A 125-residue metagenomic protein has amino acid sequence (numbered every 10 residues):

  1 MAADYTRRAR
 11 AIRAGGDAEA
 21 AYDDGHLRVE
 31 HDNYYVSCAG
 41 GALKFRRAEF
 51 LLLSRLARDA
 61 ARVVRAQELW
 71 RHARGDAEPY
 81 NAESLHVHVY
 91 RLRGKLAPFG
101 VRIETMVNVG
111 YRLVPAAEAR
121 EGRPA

Functional and structural regions predicted by a protein language model:
M1-D24, P124-A125: Basic, amphipathic DNA-recognition helix from helix-turn-helix-like DNA-binding domains
R10-G16, F50, G94, P115: Sequence-pattern detector for short linear motifs and compositional/periodic biases rather than a specific fold
A14-A21, R28-E30, S37, L56 (+2 more regions): A generic structural signal for short, solvent-exposed coil/turn residues that cap or connect secondary-structure
A14-D17, G75, G100, G122: Short, flexible coil/linker elements and helix-boundary hinge sites characteristic of intrinsically disordered
A20, L27-V29, L43, R62-V63 (+2 more regions): Residues that recognize and position ribonucleotide moieties
D24-L51, M106, L113-A125: A structural micro-motif at secondary-structure boundaries
A42-F45, L51-H88, G94-K95, F99: Positively charged, aromatic-enriched patches within helix-turn-helix-type DNA-binding elements, predominantly
A82-A125: Flexible loop/N-cap segments at domain edges
